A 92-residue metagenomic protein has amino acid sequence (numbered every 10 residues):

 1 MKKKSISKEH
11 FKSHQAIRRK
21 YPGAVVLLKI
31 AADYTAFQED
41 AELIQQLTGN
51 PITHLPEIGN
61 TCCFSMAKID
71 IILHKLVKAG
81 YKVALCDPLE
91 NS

Functional and structural regions predicted by a protein language model:
M1-S92: Basic, polar low-complexity surface loops/patches
